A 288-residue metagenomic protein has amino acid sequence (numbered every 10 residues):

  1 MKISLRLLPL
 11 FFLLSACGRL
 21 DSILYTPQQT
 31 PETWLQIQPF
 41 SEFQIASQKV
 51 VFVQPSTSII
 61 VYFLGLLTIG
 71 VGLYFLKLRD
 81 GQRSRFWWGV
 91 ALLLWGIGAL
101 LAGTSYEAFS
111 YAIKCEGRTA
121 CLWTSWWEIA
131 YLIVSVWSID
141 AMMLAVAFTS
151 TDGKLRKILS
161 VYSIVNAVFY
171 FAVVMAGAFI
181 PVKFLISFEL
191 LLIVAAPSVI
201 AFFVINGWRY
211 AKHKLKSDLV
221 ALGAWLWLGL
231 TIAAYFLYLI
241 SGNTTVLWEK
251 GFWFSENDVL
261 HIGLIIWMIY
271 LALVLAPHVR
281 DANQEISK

Functional and structural regions predicted by a protein language model:
M1-R19: N-terminal secretory/membrane targeting signals
D21-Q29, P39-G65, F184-L191: Hydrophobic transmembrane alpha-helical segments in integral membrane proteins
L64, W87-A112, A221-S241: Hydrophobic alpha-helical transmembrane segments of multi-pass membrane proteins
T68-R79, G89-L93, G103-A120, T124-V161 (+2 more regions): Internal transmembrane alpha-helix with an interfacial aromatic "cap," most often the third helix
G70-Y74, M142-F148, F171-I180, V194-Y238 (+1 more regions): Alpha-helical transmembrane segments in multipass membrane proteins, preferentially the mid-helix core
R79-W95, G153-I164, K214-L226, V279-K288: Membrane-interfacial loop-to-transmembrane alpha-helix junctions, especially the N-terminal start
E107-A112, V173-L185, L237-W248: Juxtamembrane "helix-exit" motif on the non-cytosolic side of transmembrane helices
I205-R209, A221-K288: C-terminal transmembrane-bundle signature of multipass membrane proteins, characterized by strong activation on
